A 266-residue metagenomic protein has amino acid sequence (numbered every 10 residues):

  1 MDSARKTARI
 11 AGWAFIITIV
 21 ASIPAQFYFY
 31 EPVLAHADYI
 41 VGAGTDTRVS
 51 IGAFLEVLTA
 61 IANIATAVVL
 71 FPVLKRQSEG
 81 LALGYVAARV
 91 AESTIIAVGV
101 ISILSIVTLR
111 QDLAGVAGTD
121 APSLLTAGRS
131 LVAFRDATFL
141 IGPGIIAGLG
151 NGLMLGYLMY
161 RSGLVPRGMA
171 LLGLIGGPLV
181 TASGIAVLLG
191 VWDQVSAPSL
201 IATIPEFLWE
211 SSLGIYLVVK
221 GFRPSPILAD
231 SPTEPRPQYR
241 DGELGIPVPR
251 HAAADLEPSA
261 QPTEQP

Functional and structural regions predicted by a protein language model:
M1-H251, P262-P266: Hydrophobic, aromatic-enriched alpha-helical segments typical of multi-pass transmembrane helices
L256-Q261: Short, intrinsically disordered C-terminal tails of secreted or membrane-associated proteins
